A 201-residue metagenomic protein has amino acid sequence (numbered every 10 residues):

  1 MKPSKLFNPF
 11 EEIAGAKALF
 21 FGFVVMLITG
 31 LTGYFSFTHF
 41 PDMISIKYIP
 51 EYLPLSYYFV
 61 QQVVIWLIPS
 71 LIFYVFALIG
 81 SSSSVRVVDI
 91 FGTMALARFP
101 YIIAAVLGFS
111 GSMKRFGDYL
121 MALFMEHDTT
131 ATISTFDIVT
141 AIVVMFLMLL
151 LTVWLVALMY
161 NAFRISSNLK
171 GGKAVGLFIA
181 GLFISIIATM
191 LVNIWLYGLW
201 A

Functional and structural regions predicted by a protein language model:
M1-L53, F76: N-terminal juxtamembrane cytosolic/stromal segments of multi-pass membrane proteins
K5-V25, V88-F99, G172-I179: Alpha-helical transmembrane segments and their helix-start/interface "positive-inside/aromatic belt" motifs in integral
G15-L19, K47, E51-F59, V63 (+4 more regions): Hydrophobic, aromatic-rich alpha-helical transmembrane segments and their membrane-interface anchor motifs
G22-G30, Y58-L71, M94-R98, I102 (+3 more regions): Alpha-helical transmembrane spans of integral membrane proteins, capturing the lipid-embedded, hydrophobic core of TM
Y34-I44, F109-A122, W195-G198: Membrane-helix interface motif
I49-L123: Alpha-helical transmembrane segments with an aromatic anchor "belt"
D89-F178, I184, A188: Hydrophobic alpha-helical transmembrane segments and adjacent short intramembrane/lumenal linkers of inner/organellar
I187-A201: Juxtamembrane boundary at the C-terminal end of a transmembrane helix
